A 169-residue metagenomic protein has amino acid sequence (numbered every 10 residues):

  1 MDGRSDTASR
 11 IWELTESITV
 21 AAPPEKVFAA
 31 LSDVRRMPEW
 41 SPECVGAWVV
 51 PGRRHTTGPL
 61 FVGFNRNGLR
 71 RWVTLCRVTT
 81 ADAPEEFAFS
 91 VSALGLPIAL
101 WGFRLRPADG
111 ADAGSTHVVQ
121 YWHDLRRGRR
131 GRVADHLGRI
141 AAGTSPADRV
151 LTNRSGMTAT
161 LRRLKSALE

Functional and structural regions predicted by a protein language model:
M1-T56: Hydrophobic ligand-binding cavity/cleft-lining segments
E13-T15, R71-L75, P97-W101: Short, surface-exposed coil-to-beta transition loops
T57-F61, F87, G114-Y121: A short hydrophobic beta-strand element
P59-R66, A88-L94: Short beta-strand segments that buttress and anchor functional surface loops
D82-E86, G110: Short, conserved beta-turn/loop elements at beta-strand boundaries and strand-helix junctions
S92-A159, L164-S166: Beta-strand/loop substructures that line and gate deep hydrophobic ligand-binding cavities in soluble
